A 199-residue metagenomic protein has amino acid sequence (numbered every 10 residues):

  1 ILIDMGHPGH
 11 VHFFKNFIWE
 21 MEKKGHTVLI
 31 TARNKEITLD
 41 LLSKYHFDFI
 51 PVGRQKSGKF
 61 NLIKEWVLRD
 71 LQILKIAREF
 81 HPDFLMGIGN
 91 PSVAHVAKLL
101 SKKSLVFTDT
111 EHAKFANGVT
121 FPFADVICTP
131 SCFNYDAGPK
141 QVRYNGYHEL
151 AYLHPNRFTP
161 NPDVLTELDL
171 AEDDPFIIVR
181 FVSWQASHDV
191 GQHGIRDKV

Functional and structural regions predicted by a protein language model:
I1-P8, S187: Nucleotide-activated donor-dependent transferases that construct or modify glycoconjugates
M5, E22-W66: Conserved nucleotide-sugar phosphate-binding/catalytic loop shared by glycosyltransferases and other
P8-E22: Short amphipathic alpha-helix
K44, L74-L85, P91-L105, V119: Glycosyltransferases and closely related glycan-assembly transferases that use nucleotide-activated donors
P51-Q55, F107-E111, P130-S131: Short beta->alpha connector loops at strand-helix junctions that form conserved, small/polar/Pro-enriched
K59-H81: An amphipathic, basic-hydrophobic alpha-helix
L105-F107, K114-T129: A conserved, positively charged/aromatic
C128-G194: A nucleotide-sugar donor-handling region in carbohydrate enzymes
